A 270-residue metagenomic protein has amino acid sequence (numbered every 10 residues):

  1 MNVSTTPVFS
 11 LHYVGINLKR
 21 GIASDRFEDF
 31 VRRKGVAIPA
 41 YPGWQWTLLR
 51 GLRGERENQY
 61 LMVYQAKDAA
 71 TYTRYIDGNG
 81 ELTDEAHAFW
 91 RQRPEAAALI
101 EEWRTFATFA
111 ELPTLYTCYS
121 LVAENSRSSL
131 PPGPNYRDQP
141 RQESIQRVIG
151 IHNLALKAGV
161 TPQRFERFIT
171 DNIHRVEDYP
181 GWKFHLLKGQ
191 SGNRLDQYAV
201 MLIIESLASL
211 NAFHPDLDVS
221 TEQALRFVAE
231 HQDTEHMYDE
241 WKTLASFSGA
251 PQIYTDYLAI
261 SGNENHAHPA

Functional and structural regions predicted by a protein language model:
M1-S4, L48-G51, N135-Q142, L186-Q190: Short beta-strand/turn micro-motifs at beta-sheet edges
P7-N17, R147-A155: Active-site-flanking beta-strand signature of metal-NTP-handling nucleotidyl enzymes and homologous cyclase-like
G15-N17, V63-Q65, A155, M201-I203: Short hydrophobic/aromatic beta-strand micro-patches that form the beta-sheet surface supporting nucleotide- or nucleic
N17-D29, A155-E166: Short, surface-exposed ligand-recognition loops at beta-strand->loop->(often short) alpha-helix junctions that present
V36-T47, E55-R56, Q65-C118, R167 (+3 more regions): An amphipathic, aromatic/His-enriched active-site/gating alpha helix that lines ligand/cofactor pockets
N58-Y60, D196-Y198: Residues on conserved beta-strands of the protein kinase catalytic domain
T108-N153, H266-P269: Surface-exposed beta-loop interaction hotspot
Y254-A270: Short, charged interaction patches at domain edges and termini
